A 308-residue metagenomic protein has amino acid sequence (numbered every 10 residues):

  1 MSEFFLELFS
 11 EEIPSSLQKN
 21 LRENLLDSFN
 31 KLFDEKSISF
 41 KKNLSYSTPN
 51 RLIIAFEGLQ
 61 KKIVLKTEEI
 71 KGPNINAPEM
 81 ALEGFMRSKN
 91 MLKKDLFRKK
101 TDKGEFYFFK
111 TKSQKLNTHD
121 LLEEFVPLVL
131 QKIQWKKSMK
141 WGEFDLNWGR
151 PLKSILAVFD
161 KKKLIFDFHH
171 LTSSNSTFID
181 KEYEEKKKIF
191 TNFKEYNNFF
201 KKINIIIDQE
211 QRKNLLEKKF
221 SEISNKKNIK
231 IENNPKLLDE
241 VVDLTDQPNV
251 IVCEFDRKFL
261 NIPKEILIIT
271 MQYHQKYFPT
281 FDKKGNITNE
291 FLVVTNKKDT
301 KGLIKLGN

Functional and structural regions predicted by a protein language model:
S2-Y277, F281-G285, K297: Long, basic N-terminal domains or extensions that often function in RNA/ssDNA interaction or organelle/cellular
P279-N308: Function-dense linear segments that define catalytic or interfacial modules in macromolecule-processing proteins
